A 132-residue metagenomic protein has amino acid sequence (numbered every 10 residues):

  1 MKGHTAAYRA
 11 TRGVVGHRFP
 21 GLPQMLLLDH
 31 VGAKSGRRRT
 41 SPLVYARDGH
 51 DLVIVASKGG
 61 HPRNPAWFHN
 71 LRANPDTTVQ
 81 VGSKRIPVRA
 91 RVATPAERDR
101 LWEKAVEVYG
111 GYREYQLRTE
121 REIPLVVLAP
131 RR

Functional and structural regions predicted by a protein language model:
M1-Q24: Alpha-helical membrane-targeting segments
R12-V14, T40-S41, R113: A generic local structural motif
P23-S57: Short beta-strand segments
M25, E122-L125: Short hydrophobic/aromatic beta-strand or adjacent loop that forms the aromatic wall/cage of a ligand/substrate-binding
L28, V126-R131: Short beta-strand element of the conserved SAM-dependent methyltransferase core
K58-Y112, R118-E122, P130-R132: Short, structured beta-strand-loop surface elements
